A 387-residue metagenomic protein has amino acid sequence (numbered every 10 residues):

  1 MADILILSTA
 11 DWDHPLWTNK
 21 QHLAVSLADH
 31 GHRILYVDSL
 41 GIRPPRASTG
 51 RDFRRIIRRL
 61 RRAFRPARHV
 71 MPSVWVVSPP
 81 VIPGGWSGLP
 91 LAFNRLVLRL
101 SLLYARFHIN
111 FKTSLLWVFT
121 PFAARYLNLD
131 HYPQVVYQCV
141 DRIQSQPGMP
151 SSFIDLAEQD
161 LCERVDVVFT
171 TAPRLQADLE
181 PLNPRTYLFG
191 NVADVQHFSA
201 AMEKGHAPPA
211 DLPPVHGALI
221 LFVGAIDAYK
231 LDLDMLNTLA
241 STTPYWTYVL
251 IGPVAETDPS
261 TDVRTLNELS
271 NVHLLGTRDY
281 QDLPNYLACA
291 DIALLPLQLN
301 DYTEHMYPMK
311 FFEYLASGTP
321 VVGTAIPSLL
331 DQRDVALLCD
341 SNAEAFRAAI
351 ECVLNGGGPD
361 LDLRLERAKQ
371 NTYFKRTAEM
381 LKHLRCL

Functional and structural regions predicted by a protein language model:
M1-R58, S241: N-terminal subdomain of nucleotide-sugar transferases
P15-T18, D227-A228, Q281, N285 (+2 more regions): Nucleotide-sugar-dependent
L23, L100-F107, F111, S151-V168: Membrane-proximal helix-turn-helix segments that form the acceptor-binding/catalytic region of lipid-linked
R174, F189-A201: Carbohydrate-associated surface elements
L212-K230: Conserved donor-binding/catalytic core segment of Leloir-type glycosyltransferases
G252, S260-P284: Nucleotide-activated donor-binding/catalytic signature segment of Leloir-type glycosyltransferases, i.e., the conserved
V335-E344, E351-G357: Conserved acidic donor-binding segment of nucleotide-sugar-dependent glycosyltransferases
G358-R385: A charged, aromatic-enriched C-terminal amphipathic alpha-helix characteristic of glycosyltransferases across folds
